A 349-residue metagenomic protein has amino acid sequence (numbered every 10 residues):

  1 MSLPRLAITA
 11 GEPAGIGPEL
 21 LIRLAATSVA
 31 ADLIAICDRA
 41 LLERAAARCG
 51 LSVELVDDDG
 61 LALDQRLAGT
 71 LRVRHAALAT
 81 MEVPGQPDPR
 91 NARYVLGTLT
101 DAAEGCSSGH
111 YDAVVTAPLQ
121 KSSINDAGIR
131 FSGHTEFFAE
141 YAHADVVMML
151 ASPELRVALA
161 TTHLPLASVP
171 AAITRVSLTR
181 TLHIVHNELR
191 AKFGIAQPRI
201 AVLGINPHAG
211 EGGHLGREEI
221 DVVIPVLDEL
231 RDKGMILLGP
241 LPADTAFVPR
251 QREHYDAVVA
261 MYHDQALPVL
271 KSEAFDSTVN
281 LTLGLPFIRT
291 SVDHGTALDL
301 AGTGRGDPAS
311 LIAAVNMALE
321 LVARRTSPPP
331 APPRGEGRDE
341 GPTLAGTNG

Functional and structural regions predicted by a protein language model:
M1-G133, V176-M261, Q265-I288, H294-P330 (+2 more regions): Contiguous, glycine/small-aliphatic-enriched amphipathic segments in soluble metabolic enzymes
D59, T135-A142: A glycine-rich helix N-cap at a beta->alpha junction
F137, M148, V157-L159, F287-R289: Conserved hydrophobic/aromatic beta-strand scaffold that supports enzyme active sites
A139-S152: FAD-binding core/adjacent interface of flavoenzyme oxidoreductases
L150-R180: Ligand-binding beta-strand-loop-alpha-helix segment within the catalytic cores of soluble metabolic enzymes
